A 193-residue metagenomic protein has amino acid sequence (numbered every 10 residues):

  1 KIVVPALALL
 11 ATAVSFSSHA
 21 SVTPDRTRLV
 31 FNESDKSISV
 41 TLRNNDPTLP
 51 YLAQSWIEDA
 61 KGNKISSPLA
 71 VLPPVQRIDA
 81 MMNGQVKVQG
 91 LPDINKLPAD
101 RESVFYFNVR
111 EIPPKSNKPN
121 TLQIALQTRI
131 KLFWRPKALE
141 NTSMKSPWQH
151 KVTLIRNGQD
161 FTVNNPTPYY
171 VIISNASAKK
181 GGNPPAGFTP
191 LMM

Functional and structural regions predicted by a protein language model:
K1-L7: Bacterial N-terminal signal peptides that target proteins for export
T12-S17: N-terminal signal peptide c-region/cleavage motif recognized by signal peptidases
A20-R43, T142-R156: Beta-sheet-dominated interaction scaffolds and their linkers
D35-S37, P50, N83, E102-V104 (+3 more regions): Extracytoplasmic
I38-N44, V88, F105-R110, D160-N165: Buried hydrophobic-core signal for structured, non-transmembrane domains
D46-N63, T167-N183: Short acidic, flexible loop segments centered on an aromatic residue
N63-L97, G181-M193: Intrinsically disordered, low-complexity Pro/Gly/Ser/Thr-rich segments with frequent PxxP/GP/PP motifs and embedded
D93-L139: Terminal connector regions
